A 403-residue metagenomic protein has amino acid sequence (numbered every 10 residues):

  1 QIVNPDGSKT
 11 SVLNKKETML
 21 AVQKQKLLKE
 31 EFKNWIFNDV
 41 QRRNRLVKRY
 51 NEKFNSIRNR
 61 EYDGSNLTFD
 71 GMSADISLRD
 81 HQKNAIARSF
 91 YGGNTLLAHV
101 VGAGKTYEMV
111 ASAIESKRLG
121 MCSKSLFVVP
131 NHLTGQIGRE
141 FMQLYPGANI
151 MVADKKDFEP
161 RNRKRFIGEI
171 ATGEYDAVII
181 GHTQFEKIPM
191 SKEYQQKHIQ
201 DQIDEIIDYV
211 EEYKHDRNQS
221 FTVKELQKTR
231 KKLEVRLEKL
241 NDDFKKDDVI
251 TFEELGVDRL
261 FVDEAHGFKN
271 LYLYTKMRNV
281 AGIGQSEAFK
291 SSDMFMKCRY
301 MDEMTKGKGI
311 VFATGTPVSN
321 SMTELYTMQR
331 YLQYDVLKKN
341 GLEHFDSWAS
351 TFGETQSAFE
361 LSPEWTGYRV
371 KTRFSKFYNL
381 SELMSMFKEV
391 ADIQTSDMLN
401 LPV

Functional and structural regions predicted by a protein language model:
Q1-S56, P146, I170, E174-V178 (+2 more regions): Charged, low-complexity intrinsically disordered regions
N4-D6, L46-R49, R60-T68, V100-V101 (+2 more regions): Short coil/turn segments at secondary-structure boundaries
S56-A98: Conserved pre-motif I regulatory segment
V100-V101, E108-R139, Y145-A148, M304-G309: Conserved SF1/SF2 helicase motif Ia
H132-E159, R165, E169-T172, L332-V336: Conserved helix-turn-beta segment of the N-terminal RecA-like "Helicase ATP-binding" lobe in SF1/SF2 helicases
R163-Y209, H215, F221-K224, K228-R259 (+3 more regions): Inter-lobe coupling linker of SF2 helicases/translocases
